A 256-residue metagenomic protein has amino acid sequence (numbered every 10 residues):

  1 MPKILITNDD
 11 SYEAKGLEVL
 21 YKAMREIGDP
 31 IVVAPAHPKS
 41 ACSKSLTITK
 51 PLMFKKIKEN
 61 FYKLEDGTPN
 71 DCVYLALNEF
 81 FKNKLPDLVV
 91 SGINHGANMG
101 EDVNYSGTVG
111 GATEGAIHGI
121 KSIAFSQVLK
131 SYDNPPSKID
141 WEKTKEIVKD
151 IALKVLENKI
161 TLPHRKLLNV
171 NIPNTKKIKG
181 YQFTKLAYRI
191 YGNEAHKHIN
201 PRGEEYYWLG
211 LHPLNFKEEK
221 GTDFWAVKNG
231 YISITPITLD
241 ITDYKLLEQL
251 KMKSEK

Functional and structural regions predicted by a protein language model:
I4, K15-E79, N83-L85: A cross-family phosphate/adenosyl-ligand binding-site feature
T7, V33-P35, S91-N94, A124-S126 (+2 more regions): Short beta-strand segments
D10-V19, I199-R202, K217: Short acidic, Gly/Ser-rich segments with clustered Asp/Glu that frequently serve as metal-coordination loops in enzyme
A76-N83, G110-K121: Alpha-helix C-terminal capping segments
A97-S106: Glycine/threonine-rich flexible loop motifs
G107-A112, P136, K143-E157: Active-site glycine-rich loop that binds ribose-phosphate moieties when present
A116-D140: Glycine-rich phosphate/pyrophosphate-binding loops and their adjacent beta-strand/loop elements at enzyme active sites
I139, L156-K256: C-terminal accessory domains and tails appended to enzymatic cores
